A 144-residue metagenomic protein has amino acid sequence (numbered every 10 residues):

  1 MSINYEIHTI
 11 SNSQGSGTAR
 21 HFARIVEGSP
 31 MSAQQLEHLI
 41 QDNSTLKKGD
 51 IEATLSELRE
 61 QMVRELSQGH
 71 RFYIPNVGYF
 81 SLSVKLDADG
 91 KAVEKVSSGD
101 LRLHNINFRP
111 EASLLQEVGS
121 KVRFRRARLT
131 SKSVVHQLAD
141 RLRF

Functional and structural regions predicted by a protein language model:
M1-A53, E60-F144: Strongly charged
